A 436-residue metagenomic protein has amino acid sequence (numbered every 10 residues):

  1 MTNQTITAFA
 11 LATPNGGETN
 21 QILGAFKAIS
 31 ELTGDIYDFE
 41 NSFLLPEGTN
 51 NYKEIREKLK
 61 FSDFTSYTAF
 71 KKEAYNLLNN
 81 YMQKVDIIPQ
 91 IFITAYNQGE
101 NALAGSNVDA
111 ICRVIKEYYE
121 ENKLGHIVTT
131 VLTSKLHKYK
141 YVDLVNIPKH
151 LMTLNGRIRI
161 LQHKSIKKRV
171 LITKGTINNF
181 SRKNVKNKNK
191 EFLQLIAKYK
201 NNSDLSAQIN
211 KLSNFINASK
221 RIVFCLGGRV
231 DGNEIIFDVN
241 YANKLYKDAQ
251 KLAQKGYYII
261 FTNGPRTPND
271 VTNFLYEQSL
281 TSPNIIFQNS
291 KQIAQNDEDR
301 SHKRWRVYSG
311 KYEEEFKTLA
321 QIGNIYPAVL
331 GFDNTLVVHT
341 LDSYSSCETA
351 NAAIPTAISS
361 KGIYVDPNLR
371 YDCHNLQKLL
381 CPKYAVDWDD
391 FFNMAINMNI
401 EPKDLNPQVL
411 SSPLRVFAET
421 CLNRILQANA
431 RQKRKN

Functional and structural regions predicted by a protein language model:
T2-F9: Extreme N-terminal starter segment of soluble prokaryotic enzymes
F9-I172, N178, S346: Active-site and donor-binding regions of nucleotide-sugar-utilizing enzymes
T13-E18, I322-Y371: A donor-sugar binding/catalytic signature common to diverse glycosyltransferases and related nucleotide-sugar
E40-S42, V145-K149, Y258-P265, F287-Q288 (+1 more regions): Short internal beta-strands
Y139-N240: A nucleotide-sugar donor-handling region in carbohydrate enzymes
K190-D204, H374-N436: Leloir-type glycosyltransferase catalytic cores
A218, I222-D270: Conserved catalytic-core segment of nucleotide-activated headgroup transferases in glycan assembly
L275-S345: Donor nucleotide-activated moiety binding/catalytic core segment of transferases that use nucleotide-activated donors
